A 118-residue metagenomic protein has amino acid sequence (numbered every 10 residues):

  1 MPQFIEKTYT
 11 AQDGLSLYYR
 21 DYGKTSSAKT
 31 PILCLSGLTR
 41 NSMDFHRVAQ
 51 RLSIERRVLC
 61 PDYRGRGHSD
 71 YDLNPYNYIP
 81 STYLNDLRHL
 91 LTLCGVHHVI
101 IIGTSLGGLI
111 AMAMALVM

Functional and structural regions predicted by a protein language model:
M1-S16: N-terminal cap/lid segment of alpha/beta-hydrolase-fold proteins
A11-D13, S26, G95: Short loop/turn positions at the edges of beta-strands in beta-sheet-rich folds
L15-Y71: Conserved HGGG/HGGXW glycine-rich cap/lid loop of the alpha/beta-hydrolase fold
C60-I102: Active-site loop/oxyanion-hole signature of alpha/beta-hydrolase fold enzymes
H97-M118: Conserved hydrolase catalytic core segment
